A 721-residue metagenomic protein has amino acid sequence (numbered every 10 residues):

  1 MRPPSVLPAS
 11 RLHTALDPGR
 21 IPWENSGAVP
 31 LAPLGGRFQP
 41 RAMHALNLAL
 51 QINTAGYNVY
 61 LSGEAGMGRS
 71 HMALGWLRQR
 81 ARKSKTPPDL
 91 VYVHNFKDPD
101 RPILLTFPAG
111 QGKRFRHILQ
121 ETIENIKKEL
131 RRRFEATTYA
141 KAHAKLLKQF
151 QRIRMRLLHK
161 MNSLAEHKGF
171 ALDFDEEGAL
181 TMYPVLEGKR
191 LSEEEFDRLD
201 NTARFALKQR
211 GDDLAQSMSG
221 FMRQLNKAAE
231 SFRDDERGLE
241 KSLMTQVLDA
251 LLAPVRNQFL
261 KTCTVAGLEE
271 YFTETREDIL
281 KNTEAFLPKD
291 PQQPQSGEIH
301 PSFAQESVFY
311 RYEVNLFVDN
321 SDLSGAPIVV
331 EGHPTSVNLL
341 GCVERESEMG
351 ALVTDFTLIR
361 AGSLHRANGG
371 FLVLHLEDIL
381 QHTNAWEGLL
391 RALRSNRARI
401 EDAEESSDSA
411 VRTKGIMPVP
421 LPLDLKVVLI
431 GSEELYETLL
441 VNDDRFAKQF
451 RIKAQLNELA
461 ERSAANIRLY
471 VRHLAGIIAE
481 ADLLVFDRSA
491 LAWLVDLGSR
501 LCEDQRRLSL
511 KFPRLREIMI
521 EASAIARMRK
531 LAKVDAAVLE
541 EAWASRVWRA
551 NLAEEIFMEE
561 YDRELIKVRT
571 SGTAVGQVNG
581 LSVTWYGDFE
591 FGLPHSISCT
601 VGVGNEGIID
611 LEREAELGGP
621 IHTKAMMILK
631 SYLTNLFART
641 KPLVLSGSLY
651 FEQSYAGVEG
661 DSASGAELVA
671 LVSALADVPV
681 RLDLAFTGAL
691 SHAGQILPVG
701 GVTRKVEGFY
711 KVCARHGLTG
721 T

Functional and structural regions predicted by a protein language model:
M1-L440, R445, R451-S463, I467 (+3 more regions): Conserved ASCE/P-loop NTPase catalytic core
G63-A65, V538, W543, L649-Q653 (+1 more regions): A general secondary-structure junction signal
D355-L364, G370-T383, E387-L389, R394-S395 (+4 more regions): Peripheral, non-AAA+ core regions of ATP-driven protein-machinery
I597-C599: Conserved phosphate-chemistry cores used by DNA topoisomerases
